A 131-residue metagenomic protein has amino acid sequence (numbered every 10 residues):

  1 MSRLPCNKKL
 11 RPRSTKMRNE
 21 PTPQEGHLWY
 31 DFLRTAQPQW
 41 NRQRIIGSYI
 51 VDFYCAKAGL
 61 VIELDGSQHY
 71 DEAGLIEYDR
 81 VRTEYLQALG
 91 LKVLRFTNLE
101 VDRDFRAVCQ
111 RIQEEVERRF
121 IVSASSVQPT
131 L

Functional and structural regions predicted by a protein language model:
M1-L131: Nucleic-acid endo/exonuclease domains
